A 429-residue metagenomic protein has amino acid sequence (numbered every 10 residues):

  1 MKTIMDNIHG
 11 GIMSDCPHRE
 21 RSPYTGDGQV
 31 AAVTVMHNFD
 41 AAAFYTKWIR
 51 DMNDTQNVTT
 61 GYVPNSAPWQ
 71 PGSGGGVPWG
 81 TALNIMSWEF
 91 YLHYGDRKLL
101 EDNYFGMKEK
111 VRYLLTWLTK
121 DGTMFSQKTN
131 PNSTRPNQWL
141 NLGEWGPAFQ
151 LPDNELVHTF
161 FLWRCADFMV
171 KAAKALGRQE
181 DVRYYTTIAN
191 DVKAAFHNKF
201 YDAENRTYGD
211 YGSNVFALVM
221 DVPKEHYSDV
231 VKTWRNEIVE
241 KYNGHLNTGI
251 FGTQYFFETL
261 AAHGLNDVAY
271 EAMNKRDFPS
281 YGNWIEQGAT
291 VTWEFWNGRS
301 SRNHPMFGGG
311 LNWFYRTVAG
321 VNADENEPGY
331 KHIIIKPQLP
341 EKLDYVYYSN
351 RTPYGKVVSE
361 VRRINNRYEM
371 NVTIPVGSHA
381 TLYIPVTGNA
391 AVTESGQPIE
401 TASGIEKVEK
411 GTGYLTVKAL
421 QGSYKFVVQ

Functional and structural regions predicted by a protein language model:
D6-N7, I12-N65, H93-F161, A173-F216 (+3 more regions): Active-site acid/base region of carbohydrate-active enzymes
E20, N38, L83-N84, F90 (+4 more regions): C-terminal capping/lid segments that line or modulate ligand- or cofactor-binding pockets
A67-V77, K241-N243: Aromatic/His-enriched, Gly/Pro-containing loop or helix-boundary segments that lie immediately adjacent to catalytic
P71-G74, A82-E89, H93-Y94: Charged, long alpha-helical assembly modules
P78, V157-F160, N247: Residue signature of alpha-solenoid helical repeat architecture, marking inter-repeat boundaries and helix-start
T187, D267-Q429: Non-catalytic C-terminal accessory modules of carbohydrate-active enzymes
